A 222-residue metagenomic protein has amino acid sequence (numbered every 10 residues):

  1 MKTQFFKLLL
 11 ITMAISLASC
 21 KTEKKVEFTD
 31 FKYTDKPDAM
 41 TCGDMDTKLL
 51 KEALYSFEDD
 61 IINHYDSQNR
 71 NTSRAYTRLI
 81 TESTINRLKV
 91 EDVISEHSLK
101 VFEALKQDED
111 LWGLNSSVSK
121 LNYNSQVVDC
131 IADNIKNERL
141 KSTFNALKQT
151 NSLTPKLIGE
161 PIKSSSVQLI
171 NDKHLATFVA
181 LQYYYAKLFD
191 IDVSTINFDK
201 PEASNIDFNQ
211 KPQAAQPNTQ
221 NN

Functional and structural regions predicted by a protein language model:
M1-L9: Bacterial N-terminal signal peptides that target proteins for export
I11-A14: Core hydrophobic alpha-helical membrane-spanning segments
S16-S19: C-terminal motif of bacterial Sec signal peptides marking the signal peptidase cleavage site
K21-K24: Bacterial signal peptide processing site
F28-L50: Post-signal peptide N-terminal segment of mature Sec-exported envelope proteins
C42-T77: Post-signal-peptide N-terminal segment of Sec-exported extracytoplasmic proteins
H64-P201: Mature extracellular/secreted ectodomains of secretory-pathway proteins
F189-N222: Short, low-complexity, Pro/Ser/Thr/Gly-rich segments in the mature regions of secreted, periplasmic
